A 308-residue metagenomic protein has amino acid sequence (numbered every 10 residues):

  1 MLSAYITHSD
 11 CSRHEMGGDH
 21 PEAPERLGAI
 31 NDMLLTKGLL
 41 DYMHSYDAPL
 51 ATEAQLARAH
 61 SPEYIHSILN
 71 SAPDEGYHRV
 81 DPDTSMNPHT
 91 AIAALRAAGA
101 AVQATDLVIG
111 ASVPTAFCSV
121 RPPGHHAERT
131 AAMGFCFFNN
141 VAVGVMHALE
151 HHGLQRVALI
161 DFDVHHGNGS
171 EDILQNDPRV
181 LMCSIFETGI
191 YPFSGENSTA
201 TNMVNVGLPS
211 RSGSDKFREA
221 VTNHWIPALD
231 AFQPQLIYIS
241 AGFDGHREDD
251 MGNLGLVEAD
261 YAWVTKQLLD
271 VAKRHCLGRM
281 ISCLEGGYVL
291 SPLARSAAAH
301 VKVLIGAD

Functional and structural regions predicted by a protein language model:
M1-Q55: N-terminal low-complexity, Ser/Thr- and acidic-residue-enriched intrinsically disordered segments
L2-I6, C11-S12, M16, H66-D308: A general "terminal functional-core" signal
E22-E25, A29, A51, H60-E63 (+2 more regions): Generic alpha-helix structural propensity
G38-L40, Y64, G110: Short amphipathic alpha-helical segments with coiled-coil-like heptad repeat character
P49-P73: Charged, often glycine-rich, active-site loop that binds/positions anionic groups
